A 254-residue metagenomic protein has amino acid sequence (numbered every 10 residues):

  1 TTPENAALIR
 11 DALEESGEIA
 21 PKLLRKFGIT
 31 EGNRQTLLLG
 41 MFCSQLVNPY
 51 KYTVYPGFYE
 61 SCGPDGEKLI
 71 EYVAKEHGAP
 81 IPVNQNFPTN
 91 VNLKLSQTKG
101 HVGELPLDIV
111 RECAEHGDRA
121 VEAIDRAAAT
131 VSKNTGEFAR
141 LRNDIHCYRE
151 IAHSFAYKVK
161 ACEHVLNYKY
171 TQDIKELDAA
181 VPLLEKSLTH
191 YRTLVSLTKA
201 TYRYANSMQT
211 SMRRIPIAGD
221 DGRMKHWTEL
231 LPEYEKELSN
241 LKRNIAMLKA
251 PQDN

Functional and structural regions predicted by a protein language model:
T1-H226, L241-P251: C-terminal non-catalytic alpha-helical accessory regions
H226-E229, E233-K236: An amphipathic alpha-helix/rod signature
